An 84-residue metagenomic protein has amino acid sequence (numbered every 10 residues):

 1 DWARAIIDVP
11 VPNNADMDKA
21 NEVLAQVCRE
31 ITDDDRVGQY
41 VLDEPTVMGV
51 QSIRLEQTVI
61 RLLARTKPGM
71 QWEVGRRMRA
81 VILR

Functional and structural regions predicted by a protein language model:
D1-R84: Structured, soluble regulatory/oligomerization domains located on the cytosolic or IMS-facing side of membrane proteins
